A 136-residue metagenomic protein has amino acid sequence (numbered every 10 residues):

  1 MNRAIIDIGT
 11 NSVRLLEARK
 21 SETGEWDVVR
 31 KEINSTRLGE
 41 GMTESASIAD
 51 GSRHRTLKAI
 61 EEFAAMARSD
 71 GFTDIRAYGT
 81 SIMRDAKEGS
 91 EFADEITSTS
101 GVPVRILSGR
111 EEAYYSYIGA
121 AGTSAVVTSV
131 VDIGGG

Functional and structural regions predicted by a protein language model:
M1-I8, L16-V131: Nucleotide/phosphate-binding catalytic cleft detector across ATP-hydrolyzing and phosphate-transferring enzymes
N11-V13, G136: Conserved Rossmann-like nucleotide-cofactor binding loop
